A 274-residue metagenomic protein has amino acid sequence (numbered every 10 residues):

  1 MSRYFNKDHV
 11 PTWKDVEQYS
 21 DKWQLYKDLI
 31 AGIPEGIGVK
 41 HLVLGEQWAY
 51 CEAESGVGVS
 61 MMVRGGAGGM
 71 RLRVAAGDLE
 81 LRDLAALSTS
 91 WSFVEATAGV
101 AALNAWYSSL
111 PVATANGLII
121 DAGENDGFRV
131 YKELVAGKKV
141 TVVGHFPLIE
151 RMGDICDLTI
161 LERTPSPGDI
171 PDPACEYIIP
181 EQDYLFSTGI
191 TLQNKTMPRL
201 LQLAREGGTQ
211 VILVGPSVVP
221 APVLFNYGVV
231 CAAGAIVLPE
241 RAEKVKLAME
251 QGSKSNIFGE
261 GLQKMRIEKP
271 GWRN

Functional and structural regions predicted by a protein language model:
S2-P147, L247, K264-N274: Electropositive, gly/pro-rich neighborhoods at or near active sites that engage anionic ligands
A98-A101, Y107-S108, K139-I178, T188: Conserved mixed alpha/beta catalytic, RNA-binding, or beta-rich assembly cores of soluble enzyme, regulatory
A122-R129, S166-A174, L192-N194: Active-site glycine-rich loop that binds ribose-phosphate moieties when present
R151, T196-L203, V223: A short acidic, amphipathic alpha-helical/loop segment
Q182: An anion/phosphate-binding loop that grips the pyrophosphate of nucleotide cofactors and donors
S187-T188, V214: Thr-Gly-centered strand-to-loop micro-motif
E206-Q210: A short helix->loop->beta-strand "cap" motif at the edges of active sites that frequently abuts
I212-N274: C-terminal functional extensions of proteins
